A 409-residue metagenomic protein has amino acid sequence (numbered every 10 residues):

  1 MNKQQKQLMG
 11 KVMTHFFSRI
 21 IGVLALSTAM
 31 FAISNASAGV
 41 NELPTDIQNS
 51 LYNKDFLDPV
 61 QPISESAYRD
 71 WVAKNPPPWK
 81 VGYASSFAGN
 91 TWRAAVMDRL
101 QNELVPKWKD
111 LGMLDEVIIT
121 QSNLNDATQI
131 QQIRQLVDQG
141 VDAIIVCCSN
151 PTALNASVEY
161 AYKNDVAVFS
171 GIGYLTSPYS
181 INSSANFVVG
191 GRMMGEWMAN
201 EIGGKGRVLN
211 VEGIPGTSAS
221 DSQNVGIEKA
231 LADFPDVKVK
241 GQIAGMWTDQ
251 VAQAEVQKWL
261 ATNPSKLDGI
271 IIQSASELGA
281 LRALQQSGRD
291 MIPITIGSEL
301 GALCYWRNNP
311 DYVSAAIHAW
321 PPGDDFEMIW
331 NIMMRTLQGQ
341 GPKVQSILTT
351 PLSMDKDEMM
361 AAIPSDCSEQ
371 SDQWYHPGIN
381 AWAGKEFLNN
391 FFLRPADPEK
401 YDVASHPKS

Functional and structural regions predicted by a protein language model:
I21-A32: Bacterial N-terminal signal peptides
A38-W79, L231, E327-S409: Hinge/cleft segment of the Venus flytrap/periplasmic-binding protein
E42, Y52-L104, I118-I130, C147-P151 (+2 more regions): Extracytoplasmic "Venus flytrap"
V60-Y68, Q129, N182-V208, S222 (+3 more regions): Hydrophobic alpha-helical segments within soluble ligand-binding/sensing domains
V81-G89, L100-L104, M193-Q242, M333-C367: An alpha-beta-alpha
E116-T128, Q132, G241-V251, A319: Short beta->alpha junction loops
L136-D138, A143-K163, I227, G245-W306 (+1 more regions): Hydrophobic alpha-helical
P151-V189, R207, G301-Y305, D311: Flexible loop/hinge segments that line or gate small-molecule binding clefts
